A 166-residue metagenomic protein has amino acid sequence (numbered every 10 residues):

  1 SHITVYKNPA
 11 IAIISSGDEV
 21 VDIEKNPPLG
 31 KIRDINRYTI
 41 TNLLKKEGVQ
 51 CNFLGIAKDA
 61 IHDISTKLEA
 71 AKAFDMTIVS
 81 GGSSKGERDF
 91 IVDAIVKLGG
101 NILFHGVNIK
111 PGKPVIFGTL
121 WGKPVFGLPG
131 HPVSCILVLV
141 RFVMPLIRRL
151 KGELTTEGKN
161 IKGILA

Functional and structural regions predicted by a protein language model:
S1-K58: Short, glycine/charged-enriched hinge/interface segments at domain edges or termini
H2-K7, K45-K46, A70-A71, N108-I109 (+2 more regions): Solvent-exposed alpha-helices and their adjacent loops that cap or buttress functional pockets in soluble metabolic
I3, A10-A12, E19, V49-N52 (+4 more regions): Structural motif
D18-E19, G82-K85, G130: Short glycine-rich anion-binding loops that position phosphate/pyrophosphate groups of nucleotides and phosphorylated
D22-I23, K85-D89, I136: Short glycine/serine/threonine-rich phosphate/pyrophosphate-binding segments that cradle anionic phosphate groups
I32-R37, A57-H62, G106-P114: A general structural motif
T41-G99: N-terminal small/polar loop signature for handling phosphorylated ligands or for N-terminal nucleophile
K97-A166: Flexible glycine/proline-rich
